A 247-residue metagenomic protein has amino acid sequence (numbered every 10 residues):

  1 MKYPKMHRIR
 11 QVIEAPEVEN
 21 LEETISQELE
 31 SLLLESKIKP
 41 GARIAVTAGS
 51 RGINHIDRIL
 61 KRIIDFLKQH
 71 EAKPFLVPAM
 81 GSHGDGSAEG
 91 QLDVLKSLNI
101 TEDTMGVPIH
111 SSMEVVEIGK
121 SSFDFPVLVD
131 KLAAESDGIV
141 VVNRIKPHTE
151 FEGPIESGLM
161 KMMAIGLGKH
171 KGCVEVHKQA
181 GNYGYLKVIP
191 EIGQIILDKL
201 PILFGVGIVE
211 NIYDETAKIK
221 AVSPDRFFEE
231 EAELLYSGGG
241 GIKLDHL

Functional and structural regions predicted by a protein language model:
M1-T24: N-terminal amphipathic/basic leader segments beginning at the initiator methionine
L29-A45, K68-E71, H246: Glycine-rich phosphate/diphosphate-binding loops that line cofactor/substrate pockets in enzymes
R43-G52, F75-M80: Short glycine-rich or small-residue beta-strand-to-loop segments that form or flank ligand, phosphate, metal/Fe-S
I53-L60, D85, H148-F151, M162: Short glycine/serine/threonine-rich phosphate/pyrophosphate-binding segments that cradle anionic phosphate groups
N54-K73: Histidine-anchored nucleotide/phosphate-binding helix
D57, K73-G90, K120: Active-site histidine-anchored catalytic micro-motif
G90-P154: An acidic, phosphate/nucleotide-engaging active-site surface
R144-L247: Catalytic cores of enzyme domains
